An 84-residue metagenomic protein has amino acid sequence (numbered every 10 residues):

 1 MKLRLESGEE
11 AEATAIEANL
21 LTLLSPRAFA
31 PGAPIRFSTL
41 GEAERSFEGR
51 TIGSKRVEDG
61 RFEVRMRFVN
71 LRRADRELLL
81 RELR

Functional and structural regions predicted by a protein language model:
M1-R84: Structured alpha-helical
